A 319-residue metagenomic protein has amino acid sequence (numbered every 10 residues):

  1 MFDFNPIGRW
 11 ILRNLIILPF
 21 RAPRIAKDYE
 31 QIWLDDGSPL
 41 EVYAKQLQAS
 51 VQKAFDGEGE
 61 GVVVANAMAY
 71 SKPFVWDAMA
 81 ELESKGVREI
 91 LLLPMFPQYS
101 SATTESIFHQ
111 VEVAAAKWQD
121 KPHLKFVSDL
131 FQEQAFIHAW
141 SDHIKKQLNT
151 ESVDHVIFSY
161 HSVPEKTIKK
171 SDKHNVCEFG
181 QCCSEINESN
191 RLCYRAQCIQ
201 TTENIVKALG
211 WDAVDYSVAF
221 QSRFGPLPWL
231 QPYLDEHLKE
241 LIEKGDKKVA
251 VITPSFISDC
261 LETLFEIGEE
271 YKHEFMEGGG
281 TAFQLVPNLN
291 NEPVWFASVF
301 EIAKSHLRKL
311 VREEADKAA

Functional and structural regions predicted by a protein language model:
M1-A319: Active-site-proximal alpha-helix that buttresses catalytic centers in soluble enzyme cores
